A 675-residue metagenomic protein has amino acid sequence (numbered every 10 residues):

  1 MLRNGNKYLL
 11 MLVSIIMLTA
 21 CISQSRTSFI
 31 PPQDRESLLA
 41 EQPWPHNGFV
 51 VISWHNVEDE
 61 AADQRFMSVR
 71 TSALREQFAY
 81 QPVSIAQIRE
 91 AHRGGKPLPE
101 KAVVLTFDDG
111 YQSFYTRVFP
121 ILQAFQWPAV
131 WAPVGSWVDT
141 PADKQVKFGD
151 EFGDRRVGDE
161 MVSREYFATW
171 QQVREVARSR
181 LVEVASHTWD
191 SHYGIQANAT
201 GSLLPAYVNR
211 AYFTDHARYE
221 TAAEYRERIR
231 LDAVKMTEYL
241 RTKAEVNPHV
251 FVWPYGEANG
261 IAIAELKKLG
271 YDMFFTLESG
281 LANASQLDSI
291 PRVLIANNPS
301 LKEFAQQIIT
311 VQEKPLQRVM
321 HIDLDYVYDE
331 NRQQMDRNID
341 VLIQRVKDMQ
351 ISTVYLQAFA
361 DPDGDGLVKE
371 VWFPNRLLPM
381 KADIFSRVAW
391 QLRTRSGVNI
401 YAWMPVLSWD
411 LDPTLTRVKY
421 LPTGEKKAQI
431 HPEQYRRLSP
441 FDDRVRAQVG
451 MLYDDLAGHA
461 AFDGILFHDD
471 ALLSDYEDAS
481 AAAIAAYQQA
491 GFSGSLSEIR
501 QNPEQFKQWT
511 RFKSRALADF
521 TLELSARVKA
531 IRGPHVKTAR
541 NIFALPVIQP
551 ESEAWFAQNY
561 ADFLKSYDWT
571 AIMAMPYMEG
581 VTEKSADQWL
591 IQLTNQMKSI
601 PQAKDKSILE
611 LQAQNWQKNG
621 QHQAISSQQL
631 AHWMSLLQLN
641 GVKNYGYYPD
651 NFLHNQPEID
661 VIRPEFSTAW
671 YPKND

Functional and structural regions predicted by a protein language model:
H55-E58, A102-V103, Q123-E257, I290 (+1 more regions): Metal-dependent polysaccharide deacetylase catalytic core of the NodB/CE4 family, i.e., the active-site-bearing domain
R70-I85, R337-G364, H459-G464, F563-A571 (+1 more regions): Catalytic domains of carbohydrate-active enzymes, especially glycoside hydrolases
S84-H92, V134, M349-A382: Aromatic-lined carbohydrate-binding/catalytic grooves of carbohydrate-active enzymes
L98-E100, D108, S113-Q123, L342-I343 (+3 more regions): Aromatic-lined substrate-binding rim segments of carbohydrate-active enzymes
Q145-M161, P315-H321, V327-Q334, I400-A460 (+1 more regions): Active-site-adjacent "subsite" loops/lids of carbohydrate-active enzymes
S191, N198-Y225, E245, R345 (+1 more regions): Polysaccharide-binding and catalytic clefts of secreted carbohydrate-active enzymes
E257-V293, D412, D475, K537-P576 (+1 more regions): Substrate-binding cleft/loops of secretory-pathway carbohydrate-active enzymes
L277, L281-A282, I351-T353, Q357-F359 (+4 more regions): Substrate-binding cleft of secreted/luminal carbohydrate-active enzymes
